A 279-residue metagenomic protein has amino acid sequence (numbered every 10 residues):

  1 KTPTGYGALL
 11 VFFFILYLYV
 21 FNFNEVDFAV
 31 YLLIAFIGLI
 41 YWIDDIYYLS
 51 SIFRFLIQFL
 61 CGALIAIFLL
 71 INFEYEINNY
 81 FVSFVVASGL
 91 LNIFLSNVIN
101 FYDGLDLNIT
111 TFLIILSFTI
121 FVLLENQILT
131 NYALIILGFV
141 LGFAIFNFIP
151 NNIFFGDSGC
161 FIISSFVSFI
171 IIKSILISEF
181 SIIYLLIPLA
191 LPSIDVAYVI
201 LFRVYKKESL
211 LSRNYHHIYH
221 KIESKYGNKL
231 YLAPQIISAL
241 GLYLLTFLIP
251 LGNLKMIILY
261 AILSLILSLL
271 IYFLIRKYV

Functional and structural regions predicted by a protein language model:
K1-A197: "…together with the soluble PPM/PP2C metallo-phosphatase catalytic core" -> "…together with the soluble PPM/PP2C
K1-P3, W42, I46, Y198-G227: Cytosolic, membrane-interface loops and tails of multi-pass inner-membrane proteins
T2-G7, G227-L230, M256: N-terminal membrane topogenic signal
G142, L240-T246, L269: Aromatic-anchored segments of alpha-helical transmembrane domains
F161, I262-I266: Small-residue-enriched core segments of transmembrane alpha-helices in multipass membrane transport and channel
V204, L270-V279: Membrane-interface capping segments at transmembrane-helix boundaries
Y226-G241, P250: Alpha-helical transmembrane segments of integral membrane proteins, especially multi-pass inner/plasma-membrane
L244-I262: Extracellular/periplasmic helix-loop-helix junctions in multi-pass membrane proteins
